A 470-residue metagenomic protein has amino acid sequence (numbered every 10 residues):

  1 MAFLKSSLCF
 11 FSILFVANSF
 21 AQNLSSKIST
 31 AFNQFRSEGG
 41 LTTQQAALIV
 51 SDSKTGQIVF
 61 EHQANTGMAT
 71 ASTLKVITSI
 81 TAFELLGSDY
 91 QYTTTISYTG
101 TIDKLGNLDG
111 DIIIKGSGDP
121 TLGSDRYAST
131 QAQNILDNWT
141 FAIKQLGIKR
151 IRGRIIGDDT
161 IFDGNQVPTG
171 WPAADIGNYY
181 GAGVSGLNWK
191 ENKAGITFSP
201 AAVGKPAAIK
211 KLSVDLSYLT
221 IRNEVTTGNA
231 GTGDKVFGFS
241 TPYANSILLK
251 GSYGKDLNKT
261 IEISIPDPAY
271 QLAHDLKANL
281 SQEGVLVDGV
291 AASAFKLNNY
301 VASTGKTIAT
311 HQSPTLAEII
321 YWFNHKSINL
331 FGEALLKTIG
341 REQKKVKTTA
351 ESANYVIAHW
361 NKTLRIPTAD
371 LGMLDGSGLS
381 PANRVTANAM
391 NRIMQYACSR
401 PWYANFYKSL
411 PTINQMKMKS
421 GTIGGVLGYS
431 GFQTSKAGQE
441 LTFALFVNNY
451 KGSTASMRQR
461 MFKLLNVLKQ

Functional and structural regions predicted by a protein language model:
M1-S26: Bacterial Sec-dependent N-terminal signal peptides
A21, T55, D119, F162 (+7 more regions): Short, glycine-/Ser/Thr-/acidic-enriched flexible segments
Q22-T66, T93, F141-G147, V467-Q470: Beta-lactamase-like hydrolase cores
F35, L85-P367: Conserved serine DD-peptidase/penicillin-binding transpeptidase domain and beta-lactam-recognizing active-site
A47-S51, V59-E61, T78, T95-S97 (+7 more regions): Soluble periplasmic/extracytoplasmic beta-strand elements of cell-envelope proteins
G56, K75-A82, I155, L187 (+5 more regions): Residue-level preference for non-acidic, small/hydrophobic
V59-E61, H311-P314, K326-N329, E333-Q470: Small-residue-rich helix-loop
E61-T81, L85: Short active-site loop at a secondary-structure junction that contains or immediately precedes the catalytic residue(s)
